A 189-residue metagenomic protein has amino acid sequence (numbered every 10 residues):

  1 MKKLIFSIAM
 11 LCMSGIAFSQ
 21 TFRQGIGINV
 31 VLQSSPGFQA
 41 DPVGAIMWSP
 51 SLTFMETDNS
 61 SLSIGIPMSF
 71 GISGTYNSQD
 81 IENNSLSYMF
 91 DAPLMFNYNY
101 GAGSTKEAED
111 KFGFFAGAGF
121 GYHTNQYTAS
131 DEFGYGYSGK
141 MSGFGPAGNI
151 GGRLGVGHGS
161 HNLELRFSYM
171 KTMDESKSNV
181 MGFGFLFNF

Functional and structural regions predicted by a protein language model:
M13-S19: Sec/Tat signal peptide C-region and signal peptidase I cleavage site
S19-R23, T53-I64, G101-G113, G155-N162: Short loop/turn motifs that connect adjacent beta-strands in outer-membrane beta-barrel proteins
S19-S61, N188: Short glycine/proline- and aromatic-enriched beta-strand/turn motifs that initiate or cap beta-hairpins
T21-G25, V31, F54, P67-N77 (+2 more regions): Predominantly the C-terminal beta-signal and adjacent terminal strand-loop region of outer-membrane beta-barrel
P36-D41, T75-N83, Q126-G136, E175-M181: Outer-membrane beta-barrel translocator domains and adjoining extracellular loop/strand segments of Gram-negative
F38-G44, L86-F90, A108-D110, S138-G145 (+1 more regions): Short sequence motifs at beta-strands and strand-loop junctions characteristic of Gram-negative outer-membrane
P42-P50, F90-L94, F114, F144-G152 (+1 more regions): Hydrophobic, lipid-facing positions within transmembrane beta-strands of outer-membrane proteins
P67-F90, N99-G103, E107-A108, F115-N125: Outer-membrane beta-barrel translocator/channel fold
